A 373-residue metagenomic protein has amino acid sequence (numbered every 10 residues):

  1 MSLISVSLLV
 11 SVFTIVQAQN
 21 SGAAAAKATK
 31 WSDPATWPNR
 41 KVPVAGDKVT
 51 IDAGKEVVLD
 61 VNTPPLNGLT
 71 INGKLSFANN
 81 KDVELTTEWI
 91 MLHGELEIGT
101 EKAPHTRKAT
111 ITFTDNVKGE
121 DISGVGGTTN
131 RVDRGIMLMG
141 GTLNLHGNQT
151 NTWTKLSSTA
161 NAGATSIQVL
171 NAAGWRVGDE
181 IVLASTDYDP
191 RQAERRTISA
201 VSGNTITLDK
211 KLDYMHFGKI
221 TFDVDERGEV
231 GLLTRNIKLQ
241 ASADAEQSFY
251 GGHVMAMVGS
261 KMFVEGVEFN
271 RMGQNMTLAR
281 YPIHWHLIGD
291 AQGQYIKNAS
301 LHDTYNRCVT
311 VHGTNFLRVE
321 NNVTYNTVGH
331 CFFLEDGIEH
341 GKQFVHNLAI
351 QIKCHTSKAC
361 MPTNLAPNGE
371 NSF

Functional and structural regions predicted by a protein language model:
S2-V12: Bacterial N-terminal signal peptides
T14-A18: Sec/Tat signal peptide C-region and signal peptidase I cleavage site
S21-A53, L170-E180: Acidic Gly/Asp/Thr-rich repetitive segments characteristic of extracellular carbohydrate-active and adhesion proteins
D47-K155, W175, D179-D189, A193-E194 (+4 more regions): Extracellular beta-helix/beta-solenoid repeat scaffolds
N79-D82, E95-E97, E101-A103, R107-K108 (+7 more regions): Short glycine/acidic-rich loop motifs that flank beta-strands on beta-rich extracellular proteins
A164-L170, I198-M215: A generic structural motif
R235, F263-R271, Q292-Y305, N315-G329 (+2 more regions): Right-handed parallel beta-helix
Q240-T304, G313-R318: Conserved, compact domain cores that house catalytic/ligand-binding motifs in diverse enzymes and effector modules
